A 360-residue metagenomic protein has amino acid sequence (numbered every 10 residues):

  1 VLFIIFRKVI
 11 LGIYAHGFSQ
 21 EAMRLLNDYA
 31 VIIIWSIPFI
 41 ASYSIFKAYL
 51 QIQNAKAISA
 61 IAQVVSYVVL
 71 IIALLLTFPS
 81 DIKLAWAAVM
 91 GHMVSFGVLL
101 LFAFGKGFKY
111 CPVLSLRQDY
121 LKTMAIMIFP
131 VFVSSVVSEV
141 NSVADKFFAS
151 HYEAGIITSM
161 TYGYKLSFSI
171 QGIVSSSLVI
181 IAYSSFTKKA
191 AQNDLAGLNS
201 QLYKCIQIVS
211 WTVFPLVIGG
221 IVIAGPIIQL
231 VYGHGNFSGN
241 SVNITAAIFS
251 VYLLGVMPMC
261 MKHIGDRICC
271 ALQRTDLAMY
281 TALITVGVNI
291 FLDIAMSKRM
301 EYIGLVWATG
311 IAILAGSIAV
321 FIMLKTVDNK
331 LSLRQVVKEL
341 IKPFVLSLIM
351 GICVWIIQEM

Functional and structural regions predicted by a protein language model:
V1, S176-D194, L202, G265-D266: Helix-loop junctions and terminal segments of transmembrane helices in multi-pass membrane transport/translocation
V1-I13, Y203-G235, N243-C260, I290-F291: Alpha-helical transmembrane segments of multi-pass membrane transport and lipid-handling proteins
S19-I45, F237-G265, Y280: Alpha-helical transmembrane segments of multi-pass membrane proteins
W35, F46-L75, L254, M261-I294 (+1 more regions): Alpha-helical transmembrane segments of multi-pass membrane transporters/permeases
I61-I72, P79-G105, I284-N289, Y302-M323: Hydrophobic alpha-helical transmembrane segments
G91, S95, L99, Q118-K188 (+3 more regions): Transmembrane helical elements of multi-pass membrane transporters/channels
L100-S138, A196, T326-I341: Interhelical loop/hinge segments that connect adjacent transmembrane helices in multipass membrane
K338-M360: Transmembrane alpha-helical segments of multi-pass transport proteins
